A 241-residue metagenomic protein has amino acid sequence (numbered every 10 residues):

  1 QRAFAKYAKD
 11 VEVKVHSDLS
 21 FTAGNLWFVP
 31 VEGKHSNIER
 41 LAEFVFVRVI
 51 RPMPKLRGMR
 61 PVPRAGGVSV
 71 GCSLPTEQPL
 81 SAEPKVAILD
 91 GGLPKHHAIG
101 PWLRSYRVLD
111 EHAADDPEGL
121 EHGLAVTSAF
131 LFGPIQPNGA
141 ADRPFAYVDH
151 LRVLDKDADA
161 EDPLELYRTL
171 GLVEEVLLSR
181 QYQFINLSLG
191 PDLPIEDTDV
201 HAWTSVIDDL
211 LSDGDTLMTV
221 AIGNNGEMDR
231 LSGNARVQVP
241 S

Functional and structural regions predicted by a protein language model:
A3, L19, D155-P240: Substrate-binding/access-modulating region of protease and related hydrolase catalytic domains
A3-E77: Autoinhibitory propeptides
F28-P30, R48-V49, E83-V86, F145-Y147 (+3 more regions): Beta-sheet entry/capping signal
E43-F44, G100-W102, S232-G233: Short coil/turn segments at secondary-structure boundaries
R51-P54, D90, H97, S188-L189 (+1 more regions): Glycine-rich, histidine-containing beta strand-loop boundary motifs that form or position
P75-R107, A113-E165, D213-D215, M228: Subtilisin-like serine protease catalytic core
